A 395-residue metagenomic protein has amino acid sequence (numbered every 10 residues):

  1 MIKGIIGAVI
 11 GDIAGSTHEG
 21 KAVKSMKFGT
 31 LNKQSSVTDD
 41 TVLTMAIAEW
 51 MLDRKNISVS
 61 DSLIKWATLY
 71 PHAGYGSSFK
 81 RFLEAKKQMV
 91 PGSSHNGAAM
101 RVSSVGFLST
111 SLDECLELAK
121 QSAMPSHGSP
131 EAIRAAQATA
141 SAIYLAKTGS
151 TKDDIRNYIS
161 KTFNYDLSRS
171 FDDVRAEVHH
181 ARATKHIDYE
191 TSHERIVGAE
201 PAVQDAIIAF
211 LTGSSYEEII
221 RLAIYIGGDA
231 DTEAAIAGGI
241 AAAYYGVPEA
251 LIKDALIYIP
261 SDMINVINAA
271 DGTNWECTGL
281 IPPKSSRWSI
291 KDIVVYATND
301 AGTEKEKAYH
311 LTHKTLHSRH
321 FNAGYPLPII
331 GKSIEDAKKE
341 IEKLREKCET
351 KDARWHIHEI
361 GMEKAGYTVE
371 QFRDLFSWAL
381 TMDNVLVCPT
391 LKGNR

Functional and structural regions predicted by a protein language model:
M1-N274: Structured, active/binding-site neighborhoods that engage oxygen-rich ligands
A269-R395: Macrodomain-like recognition of ADP-ribose-binding/processing modules
